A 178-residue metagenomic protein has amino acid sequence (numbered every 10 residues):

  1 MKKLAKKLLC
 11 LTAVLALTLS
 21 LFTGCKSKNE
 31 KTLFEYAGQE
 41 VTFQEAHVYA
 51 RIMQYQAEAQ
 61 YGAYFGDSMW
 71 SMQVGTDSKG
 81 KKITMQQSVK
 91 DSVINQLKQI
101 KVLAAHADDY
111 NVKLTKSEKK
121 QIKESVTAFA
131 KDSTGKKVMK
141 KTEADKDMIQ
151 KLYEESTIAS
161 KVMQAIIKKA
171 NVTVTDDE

Functional and structural regions predicted by a protein language model:
K2-L11: Bacterial N-terminal signal peptides that target proteins for export
C10, V14-T18: Hydrophobic alpha-helical transmembrane signal-anchor segments
T18, I100-A104, A159: Alpha-helical transmembrane segments of polytopic integral membrane proteins, especially the permease/helical cores
S20-G24: C-terminal motif of bacterial Sec signal peptides marking the signal peptidase cleavage site
S27-K151: N-terminal targeting/tethering segments
D147-Q150, K161-E178: Acidic/polar surface patches and capping/hinge elements
E155-S156: Acidic, Ser/Thr/Gly/Pro-rich low-complexity segments that form flexible
